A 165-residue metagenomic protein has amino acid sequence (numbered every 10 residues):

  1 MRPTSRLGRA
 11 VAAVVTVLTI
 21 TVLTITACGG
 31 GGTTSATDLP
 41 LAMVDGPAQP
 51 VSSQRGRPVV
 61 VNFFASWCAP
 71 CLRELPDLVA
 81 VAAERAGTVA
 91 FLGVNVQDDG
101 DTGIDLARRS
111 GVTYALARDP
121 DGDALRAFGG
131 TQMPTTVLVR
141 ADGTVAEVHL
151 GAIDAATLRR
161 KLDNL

Functional and structural regions predicted by a protein language model:
M1-T26: Sec-dependent bacterial lipoprotein signal peptides
C28-G32: Bacterial signal peptide processing site
D38-V59: A short beta-strand-turn-helix
M43-V44, G100, V139-R140: Short, acidic, Ser/Thr-enriched surface-loop or helix-capping motifs
R57-V59, F64-W67, Q132: Short pre-active-site segment immediately N-terminal to redox-active cysteine/selenocysteine motifs in thiol-based
V60-V61, F91, T136: Hydrophobic beta-strand anchors of alpha/beta hydrolase catalytic cores
R73-S110, P120-R126: Structural microenvironment flanking redox-active thiols in thiol-disulfide oxidoreductases
D105-V112, D119-N164: Thiol/disulfide oxidoreductase modules built on the thioredoxin-like
